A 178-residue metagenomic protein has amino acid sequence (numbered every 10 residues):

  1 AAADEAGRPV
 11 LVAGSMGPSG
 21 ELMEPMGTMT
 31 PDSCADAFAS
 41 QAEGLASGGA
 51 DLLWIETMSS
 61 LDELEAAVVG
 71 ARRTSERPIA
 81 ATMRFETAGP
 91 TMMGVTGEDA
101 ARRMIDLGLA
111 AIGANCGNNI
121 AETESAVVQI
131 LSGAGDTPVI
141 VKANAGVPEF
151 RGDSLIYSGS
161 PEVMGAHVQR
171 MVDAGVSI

Functional and structural regions predicted by a protein language model:
A1-I178: Domain-level signal for soluble alpha/beta catalytic cores
